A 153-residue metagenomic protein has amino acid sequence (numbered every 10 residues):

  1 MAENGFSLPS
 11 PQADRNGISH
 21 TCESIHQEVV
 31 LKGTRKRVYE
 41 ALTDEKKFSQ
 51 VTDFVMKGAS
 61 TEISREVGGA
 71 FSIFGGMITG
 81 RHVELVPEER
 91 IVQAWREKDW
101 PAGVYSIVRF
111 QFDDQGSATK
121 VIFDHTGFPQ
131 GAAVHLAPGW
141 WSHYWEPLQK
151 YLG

Functional and structural regions predicted by a protein language model:
A2-G58: Hydrophobic ligand-binding cavity/cleft-lining segments
A2-S10, H20, G127-G153: A conserved amphipathic terminal alpha-helix motif
N4, S72-S117, T126-P129: Hydrophobic-ligand binding "helix-grip"
P11-Q12, E62-E66, R90-R96: Short Pro/Gly-enriched beta-strand edge/turn motifs at strand-loop
C22, T61-G69, M77, G116: Charge-dense, helix-prone N-terminal extensions
V38-Y39, F48, F71, H82 (+4 more regions): Hydrophobic pocket/interface hotspot
L42, T52, V86, W95 (+1 more regions): Short, flexible helix/strand-to-coil boundary loops that buttress conserved ligand/catalytic motifs in alpha/beta
S49-S60, I73-G75, R96-E97: A short gly/proline-enriched turn/hairpin at secondary-structure junctions
